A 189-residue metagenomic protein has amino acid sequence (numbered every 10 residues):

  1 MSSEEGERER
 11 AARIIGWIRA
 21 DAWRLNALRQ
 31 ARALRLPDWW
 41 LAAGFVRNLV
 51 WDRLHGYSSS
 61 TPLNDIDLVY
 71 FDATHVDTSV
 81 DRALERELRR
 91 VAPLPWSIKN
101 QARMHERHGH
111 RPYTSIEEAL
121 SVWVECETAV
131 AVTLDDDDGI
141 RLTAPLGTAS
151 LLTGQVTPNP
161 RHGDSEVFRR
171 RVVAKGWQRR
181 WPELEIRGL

Functional and structural regions predicted by a protein language model:
M1-L189: Catalytic cores of the polymerase beta-like nucleotidyltransferase superfamily and closely associated nucleotide
